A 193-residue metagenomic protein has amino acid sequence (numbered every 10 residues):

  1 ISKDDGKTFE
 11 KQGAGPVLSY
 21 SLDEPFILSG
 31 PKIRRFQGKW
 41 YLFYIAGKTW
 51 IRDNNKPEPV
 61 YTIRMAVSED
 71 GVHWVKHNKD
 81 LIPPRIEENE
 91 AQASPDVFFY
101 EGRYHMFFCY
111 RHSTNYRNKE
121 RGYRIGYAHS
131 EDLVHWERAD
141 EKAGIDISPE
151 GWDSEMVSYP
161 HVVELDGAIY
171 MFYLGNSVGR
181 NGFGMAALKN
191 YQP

Functional and structural regions predicted by a protein language model:
I1-G30, R34-E90, F99-D153, E164-P193: Beta-rich carbohydrate-recognition and catalytic domains
S29, A93-P95, S158-P160: Structural signature of WD-repeat beta-propeller blades
